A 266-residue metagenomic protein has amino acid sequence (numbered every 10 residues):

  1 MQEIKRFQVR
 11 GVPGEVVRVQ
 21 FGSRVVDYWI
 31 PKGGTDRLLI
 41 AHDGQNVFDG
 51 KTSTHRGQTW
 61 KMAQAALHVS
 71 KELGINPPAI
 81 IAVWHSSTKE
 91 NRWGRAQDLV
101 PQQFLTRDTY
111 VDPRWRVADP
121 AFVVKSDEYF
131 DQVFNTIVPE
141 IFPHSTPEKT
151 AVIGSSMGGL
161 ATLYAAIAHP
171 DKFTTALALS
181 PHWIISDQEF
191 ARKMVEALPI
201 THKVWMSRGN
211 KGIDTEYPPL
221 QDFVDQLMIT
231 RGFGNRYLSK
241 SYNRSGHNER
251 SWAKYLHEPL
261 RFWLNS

Functional and structural regions predicted by a protein language model:
M1-S266: Non-catalytic cap/lid and distal C-terminal segments of serine-dependent acyl enzymes
